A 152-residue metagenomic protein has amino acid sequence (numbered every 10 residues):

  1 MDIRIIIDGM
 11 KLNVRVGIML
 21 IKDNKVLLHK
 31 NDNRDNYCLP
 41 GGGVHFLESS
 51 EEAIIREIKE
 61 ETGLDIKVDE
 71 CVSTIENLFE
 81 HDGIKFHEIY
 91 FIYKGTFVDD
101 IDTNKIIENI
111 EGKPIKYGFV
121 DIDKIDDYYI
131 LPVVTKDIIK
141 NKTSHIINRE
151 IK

Functional and structural regions predicted by a protein language model:
M1-G17: Acidic, metal-coordinating catalytic segment for phosphate/diphosphate chemistry, firing primarily on the Nudix
I5, N36-Y37, I75-F79: Short, solvent-exposed loop/turn segments at secondary-structure junctions
L12, M19, Y37, L64 (+1 more regions): Residues that recognize and position ribonucleotide moieties
G17-M19, K25-V26, Y90-I92: Residues embedded in well-ordered beta-strands
K22-E60: Conserved Nudix-box catalytic region and its N-terminal flanking loop in Nudix hydrolases and closely related
D32-Y37, E108-K152: Nudix hydrolase/Nudix homology domain
V44-K67, N77-I130: Unchanged
